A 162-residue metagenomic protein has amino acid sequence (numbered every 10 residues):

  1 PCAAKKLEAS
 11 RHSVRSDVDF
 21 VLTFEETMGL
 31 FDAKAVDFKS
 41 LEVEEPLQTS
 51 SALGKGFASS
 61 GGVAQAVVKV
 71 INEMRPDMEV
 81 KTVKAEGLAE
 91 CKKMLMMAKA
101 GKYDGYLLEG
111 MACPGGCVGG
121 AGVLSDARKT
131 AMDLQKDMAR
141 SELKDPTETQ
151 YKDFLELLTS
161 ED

Functional and structural regions predicted by a protein language model:
P1-D162: Iron-sulfur-associated redox domains of electron-transfer enzymes in respiratory and anaerobic energy metabolism
